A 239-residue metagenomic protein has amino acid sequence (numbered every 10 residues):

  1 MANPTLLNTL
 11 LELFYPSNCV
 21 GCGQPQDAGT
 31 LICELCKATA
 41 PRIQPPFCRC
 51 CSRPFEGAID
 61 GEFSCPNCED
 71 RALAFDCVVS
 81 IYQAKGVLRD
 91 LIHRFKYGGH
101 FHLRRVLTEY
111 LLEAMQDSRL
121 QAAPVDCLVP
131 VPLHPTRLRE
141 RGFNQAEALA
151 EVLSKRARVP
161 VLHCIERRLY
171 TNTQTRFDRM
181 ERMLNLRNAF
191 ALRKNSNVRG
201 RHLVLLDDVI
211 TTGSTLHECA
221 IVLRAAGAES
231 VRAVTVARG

Functional and structural regions predicted by a protein language model:
M1-L206, T211-G239: Glycine-rich phosphate/pyrophosphate-handling loop used in enzymes and phosphotransfer proteins
